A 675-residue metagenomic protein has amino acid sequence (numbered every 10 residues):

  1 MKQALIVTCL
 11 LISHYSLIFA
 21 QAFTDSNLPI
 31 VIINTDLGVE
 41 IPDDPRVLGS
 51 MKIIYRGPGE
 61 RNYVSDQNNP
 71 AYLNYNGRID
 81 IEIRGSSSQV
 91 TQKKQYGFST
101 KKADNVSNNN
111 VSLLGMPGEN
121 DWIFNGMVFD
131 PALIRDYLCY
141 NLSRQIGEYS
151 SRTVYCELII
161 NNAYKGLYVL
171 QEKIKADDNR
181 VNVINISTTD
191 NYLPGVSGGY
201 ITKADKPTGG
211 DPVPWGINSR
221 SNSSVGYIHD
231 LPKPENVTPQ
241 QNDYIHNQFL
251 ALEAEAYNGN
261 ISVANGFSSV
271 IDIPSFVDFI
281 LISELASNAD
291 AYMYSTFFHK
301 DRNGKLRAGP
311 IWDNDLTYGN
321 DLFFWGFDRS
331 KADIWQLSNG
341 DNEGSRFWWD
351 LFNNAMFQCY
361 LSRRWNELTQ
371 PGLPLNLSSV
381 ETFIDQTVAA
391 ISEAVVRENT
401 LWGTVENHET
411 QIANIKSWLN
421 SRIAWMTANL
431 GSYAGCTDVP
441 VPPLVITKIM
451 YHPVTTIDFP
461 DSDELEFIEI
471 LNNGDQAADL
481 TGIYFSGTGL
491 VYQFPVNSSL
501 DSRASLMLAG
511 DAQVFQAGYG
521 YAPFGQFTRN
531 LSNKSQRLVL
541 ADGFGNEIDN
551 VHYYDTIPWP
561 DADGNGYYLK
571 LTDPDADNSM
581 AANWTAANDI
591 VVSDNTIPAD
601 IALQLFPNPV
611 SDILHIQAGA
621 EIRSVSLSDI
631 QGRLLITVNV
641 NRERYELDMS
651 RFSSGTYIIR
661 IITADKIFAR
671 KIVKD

Functional and structural regions predicted by a protein language model:
M1-A22: Bacterial Sec-dependent N-terminal signal peptides
I6, F19, P598-D675: C-terminal outer-membrane/trafficking sorting elements
Q21-I273, D321, E393, R397-E406 (+1 more regions): Phosphate-handling architecture centered on phosphoinositide signaling
N27-P29, V39-I41, V47, S87 (+3 more regions): Middle-to-C-terminal accessory/interaction subdomains
G49, K94-Y96, V154, E466 (+3 more regions): Short beta-strand/loop motifs in extracellular/secreted proteins, especially within beta-sandwich accessory domains
G431-P443, W584-F606, D612: Residue-level detector of functionally pivotal "anchor" positions at catalytic/ligand-binding pockets or at interdomain
G435-M580, D589-V591: Activation on beta-sandwich/Ig-like modules and their edge loops
